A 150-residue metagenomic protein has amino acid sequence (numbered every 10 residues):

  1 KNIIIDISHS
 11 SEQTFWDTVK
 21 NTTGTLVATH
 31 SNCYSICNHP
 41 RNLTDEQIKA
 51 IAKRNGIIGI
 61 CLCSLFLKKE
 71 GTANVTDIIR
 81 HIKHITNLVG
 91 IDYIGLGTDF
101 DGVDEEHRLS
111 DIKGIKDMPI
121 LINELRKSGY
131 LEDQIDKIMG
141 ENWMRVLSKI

Functional and structural regions predicted by a protein language model:
K1-V27, P40-N55, T76-D92: Histidine/acidic residue-rich metal-binding segments in metalloenzymes
I5, H30, I58, D99 (+1 more regions): Conserved, mostly hydrophobic/aromatic
S10-W16, C33-I36, L65-L67, G102-D104: Active-site environment of divalent metal-dependent phosphoester hydrolases
L26-Y34: Acidic, His- and aromatic-enriched active-site or binding-groove loops in soluble protein domains that engage sugars
H39-L43, A73-D77, L109-K116: Alpha-helix N-cap and loop-to-helix initiation/capping positions
A52-L67: A conserved active-site cap/scaffold subdomain adjacent to cofactor or substrate pockets
L62, V89-I112: Short acidic/histidine-rich active-site segments
K113-I150: Mid-to-C-terminal alpha-helical segments outside catalytic/metal-binding sites
